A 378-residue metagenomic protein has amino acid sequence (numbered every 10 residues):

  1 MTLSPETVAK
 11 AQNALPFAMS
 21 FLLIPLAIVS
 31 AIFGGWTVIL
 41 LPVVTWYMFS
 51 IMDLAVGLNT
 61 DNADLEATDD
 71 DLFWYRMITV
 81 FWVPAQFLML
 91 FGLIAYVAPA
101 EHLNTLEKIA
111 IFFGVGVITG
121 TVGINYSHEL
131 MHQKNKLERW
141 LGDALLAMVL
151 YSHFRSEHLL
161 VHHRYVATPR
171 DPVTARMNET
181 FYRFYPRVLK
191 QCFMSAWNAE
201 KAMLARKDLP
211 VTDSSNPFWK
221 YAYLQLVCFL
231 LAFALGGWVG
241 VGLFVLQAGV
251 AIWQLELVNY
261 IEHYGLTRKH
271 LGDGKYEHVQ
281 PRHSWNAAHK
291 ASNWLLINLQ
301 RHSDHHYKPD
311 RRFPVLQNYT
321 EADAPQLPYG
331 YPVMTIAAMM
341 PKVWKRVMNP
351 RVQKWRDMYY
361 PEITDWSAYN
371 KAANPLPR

Functional and structural regions predicted by a protein language model:
T2-M19, L23-I28, N135-E138, D143 (+2 more regions): Cytosolic/stromal cytosol-facing helical appendages immediately following the last transmembrane segment
V8-V56, F73-A98, L106-G120, S214-L257 (+1 more regions): Alpha-helical bilayer-embedded segments of polytopic membrane proteins, i.e., transmembrane/intramembrane helices
L54-T68, T267: Membrane-helix interface/capping segments
D64-L189: Intramembrane catalytic core of multi-pass membrane enzymes that act on lipidic substrates
N104-I109, V239-L243, Y276-A287: Short, motif-level signal for alpha-helix interfacial/capping segments enriched in acidic residues and aromatics/proline
T121-N125, F244, W294, N298 (+1 more regions): Short alpha-helical catalytic segment bearing the HExxH-like zincin motif of zinc-dependent metalloproteases
